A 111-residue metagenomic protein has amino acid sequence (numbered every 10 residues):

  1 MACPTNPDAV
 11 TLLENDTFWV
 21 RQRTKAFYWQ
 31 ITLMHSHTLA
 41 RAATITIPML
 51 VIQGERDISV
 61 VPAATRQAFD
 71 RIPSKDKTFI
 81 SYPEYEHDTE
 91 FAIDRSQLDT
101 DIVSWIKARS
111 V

Functional and structural regions predicted by a protein language model:
M1-A40, I47: Alpha/beta-hydrolase
R21, R56-V60: Acidic catalytic loop of the alpha/beta-hydrolase fold
K25, V61-T65, F91-S96: Conserved strand-to-helix beginnings and helix N-cap segments that scaffold or border functional pockets
A43-I45, R71-S74: Short, conserved loop/helix-junction motifs that constitute active-site signature segments in enzyme catalytic cores
I45, V51-Q53, D57: Short beta-strand/loop motif that positions the catalytic acidic residue of the alpha/beta-hydrolase fold
I47, V61-D70: Short alpha-helix in the alpha/beta-hydrolase fold that links the catalytic acid
T78-V111: Catalytic active-site module of serine/aspartate enzymes centered on a nucleophile-bearing elbow/loop
